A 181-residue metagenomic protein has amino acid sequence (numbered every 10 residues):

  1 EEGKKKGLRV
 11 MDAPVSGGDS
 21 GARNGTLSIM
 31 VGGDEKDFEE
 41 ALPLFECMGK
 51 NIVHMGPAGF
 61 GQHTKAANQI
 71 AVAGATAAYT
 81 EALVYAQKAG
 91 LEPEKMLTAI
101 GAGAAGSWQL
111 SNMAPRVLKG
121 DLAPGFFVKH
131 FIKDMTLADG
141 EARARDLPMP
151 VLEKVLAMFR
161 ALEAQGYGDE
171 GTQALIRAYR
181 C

Functional and structural regions predicted by a protein language model:
E1-A73: Rossmann-fold dinucleotide-binding core
N24-G32, V53, P57-A89, I100-N112 (+2 more regions): Active-site-proximal catalytic alpha-helix in oxidoreductases
A58, G106-Y167, C181: Interdomain hinge/lid region at the active-site interface of Rossmann-like NAD(P)-dependent oxidoreductases
Y85-A86, E141-A142, A178: Helix-loop "lid/cap" segments that line or gate small-molecule binding pockets
E92-G101, E153-A157: Beta-strand segments within the central parallel beta-sheet cores of soluble alpha/beta enzyme folds
D169-C181: Short, basic/aromatic-enriched C-terminal tail that caps enzymatic domains
